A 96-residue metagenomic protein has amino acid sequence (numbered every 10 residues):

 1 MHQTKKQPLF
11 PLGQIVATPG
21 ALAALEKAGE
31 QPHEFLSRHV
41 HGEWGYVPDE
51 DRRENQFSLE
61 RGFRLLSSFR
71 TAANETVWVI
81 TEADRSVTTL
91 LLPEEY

Functional and structural regions predicted by a protein language model:
H2-L66: Compact soluble domain cores
E60-Y96: Short, compact, well-ordered microdomains
